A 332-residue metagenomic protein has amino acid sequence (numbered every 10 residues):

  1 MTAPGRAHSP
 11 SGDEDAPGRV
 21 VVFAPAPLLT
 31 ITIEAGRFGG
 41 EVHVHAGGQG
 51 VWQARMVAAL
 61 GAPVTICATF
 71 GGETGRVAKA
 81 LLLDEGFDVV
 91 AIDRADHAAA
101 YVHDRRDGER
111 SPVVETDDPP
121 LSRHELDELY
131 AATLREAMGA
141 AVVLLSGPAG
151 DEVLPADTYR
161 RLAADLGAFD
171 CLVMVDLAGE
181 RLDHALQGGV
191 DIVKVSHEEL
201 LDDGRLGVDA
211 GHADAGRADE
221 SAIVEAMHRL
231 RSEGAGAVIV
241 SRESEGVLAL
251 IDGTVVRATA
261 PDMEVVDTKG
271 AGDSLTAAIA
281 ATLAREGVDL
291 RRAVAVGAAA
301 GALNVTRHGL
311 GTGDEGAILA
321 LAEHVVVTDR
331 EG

Functional and structural regions predicted by a protein language model:
M1-C67, R76-A80, G332: Glycine-rich phosphate/adenosyl-contacting loop at the front of the ribokinase-like
P4, H8, A210-G332: Conserved phosphate-binding/catalytic region of the ribokinase-like
R19-V21, S111, A141-V142, A237: Structural motif
R55, A100-D104, G246-L250: Short beta-strand scaffold segments in enzyme catalytic cores
A59-V142, A320-G332: Conserved N-terminal subdomain of the carbohydrate kinase-like
P119-S122, A149-V153, R181-H184, L201-D202 (+2 more regions): Short, small-residue-enriched loops and turns at beta-alpha junctions that line or gate enzyme active sites
A137-V153: Short acidic, glycine-rich surface-loop motifs adjacent to enzyme active sites
D157-G253: Conserved phosphate/ATP/ADP-binding segment of small-molecule kinases
